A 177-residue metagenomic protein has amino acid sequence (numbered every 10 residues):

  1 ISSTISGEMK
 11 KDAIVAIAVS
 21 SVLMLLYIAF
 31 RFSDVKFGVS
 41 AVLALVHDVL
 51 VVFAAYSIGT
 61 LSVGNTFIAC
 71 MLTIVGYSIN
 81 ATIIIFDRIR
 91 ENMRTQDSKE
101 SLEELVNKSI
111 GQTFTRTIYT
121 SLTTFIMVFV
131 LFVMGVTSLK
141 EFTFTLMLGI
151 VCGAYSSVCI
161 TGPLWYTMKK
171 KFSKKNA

Functional and structural regions predicted by a protein language model:
I1-A177: A structural signal for conserved, well-ordered secondary-structure elements that form binding/interaction cores
